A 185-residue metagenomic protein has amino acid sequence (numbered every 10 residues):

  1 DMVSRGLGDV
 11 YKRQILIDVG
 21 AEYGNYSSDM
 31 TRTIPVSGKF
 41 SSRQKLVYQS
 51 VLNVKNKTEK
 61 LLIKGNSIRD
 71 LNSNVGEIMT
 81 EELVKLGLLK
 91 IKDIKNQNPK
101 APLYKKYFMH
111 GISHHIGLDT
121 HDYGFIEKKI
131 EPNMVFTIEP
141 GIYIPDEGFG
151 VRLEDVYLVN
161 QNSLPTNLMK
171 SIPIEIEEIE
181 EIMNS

Functional and structural regions predicted by a protein language model:
D1-Y11: Single conserved hydrophobic/aromatic residue that forms the stacking wall/gate of nucleotide- or nucleobase-binding
R5, E82-L86, G124-F125: Short glycine/threonine-rich loop-to-helix capping motif typified by GTGT followed within a few residues by an Asp-Pro
Q14-N56, I112-S185: Charged, cofactor-coupling segments
P35-G38, S42-Q49, L62-D70, L103 (+1 more regions): A short glycine-/small-residue-rich loop at the edge of a beta-strand within enzyme catalytic domains
V47-K90: Extended C-terminal subregions enriched in glycine
S73-T80, K92-N96, M134-F136, I174: Active/binding-pocket-proximal capping segment
L88-K95, V151-L153: A glycine-biased, small/acidic residue-tolerant capping/turn segment at secondary-structure junctions
K95-Y123: Short beta-strand/loop turn elements enriched in aromatics
